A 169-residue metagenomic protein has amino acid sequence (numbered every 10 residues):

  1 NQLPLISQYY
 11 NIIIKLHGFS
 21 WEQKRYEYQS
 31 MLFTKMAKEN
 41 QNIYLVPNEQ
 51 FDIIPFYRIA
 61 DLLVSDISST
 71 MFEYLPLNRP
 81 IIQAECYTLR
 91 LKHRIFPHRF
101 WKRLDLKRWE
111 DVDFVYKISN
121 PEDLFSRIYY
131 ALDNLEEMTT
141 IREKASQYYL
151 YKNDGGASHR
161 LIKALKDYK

Functional and structural regions predicted by a protein language model:
N1-F33, L45-V46, I118, L132-D133 (+2 more regions): Conserved catalytic-core segment of nucleotide-activated headgroup transferases in glycan assembly
S7-Y9, K38-N40, P76, E110-V112: Short, well-ordered coil/turn elements that cap or connect secondary structure elements
I14-L16, S65, E85: Short beta-strand/turn micro-motifs composed of small residues that flank or help shape donor/cofactor-binding pockets
Y26-F72: Donor nucleotide-activated moiety binding/catalytic core segment of transferases that use nucleotide-activated donors
S69-Y149: Catalytic binding pocket for nucleotide-activated donors in carbohydrate/polymer assembly enzymes
D154-K169: C-terminal alpha-helical cap of glycosyltransferases
